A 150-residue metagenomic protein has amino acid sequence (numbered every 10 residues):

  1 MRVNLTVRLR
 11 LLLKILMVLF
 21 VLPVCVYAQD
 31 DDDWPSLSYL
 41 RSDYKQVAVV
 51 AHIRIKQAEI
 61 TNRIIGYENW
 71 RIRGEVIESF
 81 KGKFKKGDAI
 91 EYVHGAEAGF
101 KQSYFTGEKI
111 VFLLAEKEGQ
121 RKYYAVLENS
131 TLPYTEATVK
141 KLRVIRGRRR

Functional and structural regions predicted by a protein language model:
R2-L16: Bacterial N-terminal signal peptides that target proteins for export
F20, V24-R150: Transition segments tied to proteolytic processing and entry into folded domains
